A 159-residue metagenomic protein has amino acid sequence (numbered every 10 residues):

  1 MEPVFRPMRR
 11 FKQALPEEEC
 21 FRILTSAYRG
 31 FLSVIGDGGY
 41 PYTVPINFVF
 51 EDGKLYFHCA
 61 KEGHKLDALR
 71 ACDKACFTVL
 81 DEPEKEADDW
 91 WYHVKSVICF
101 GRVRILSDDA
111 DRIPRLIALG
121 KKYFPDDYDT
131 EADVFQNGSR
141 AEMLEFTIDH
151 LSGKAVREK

Functional and structural regions predicted by a protein language model:
E2-K12, E84-K159: Charged, gly/pro-rich active-site loop segments
P3-F31: Short, basic/aromatic recognition patches
E17, E62-G63: Structural motif corresponding to alpha-helix initiation and N-cap regions
I23-L24, A68-L69, L119: A generic structural signal for nonpolar/aromatic side chains embedded in well-ordered alpha-helices
T25-A27, Y40-P41, D89-W90, S139: Short solvent-exposed loop/turn micro-motifs enriched in small/polar/acidic residues
A27-K61, F77-T78: Short beta-strand segments
R29, T43-P45, K74, I98-F100 (+1 more regions): Broad gene-expression machinery/nucleic-acid interaction feature
H58, H64-W90: Helix-adjacent hinge/juxtasegments
